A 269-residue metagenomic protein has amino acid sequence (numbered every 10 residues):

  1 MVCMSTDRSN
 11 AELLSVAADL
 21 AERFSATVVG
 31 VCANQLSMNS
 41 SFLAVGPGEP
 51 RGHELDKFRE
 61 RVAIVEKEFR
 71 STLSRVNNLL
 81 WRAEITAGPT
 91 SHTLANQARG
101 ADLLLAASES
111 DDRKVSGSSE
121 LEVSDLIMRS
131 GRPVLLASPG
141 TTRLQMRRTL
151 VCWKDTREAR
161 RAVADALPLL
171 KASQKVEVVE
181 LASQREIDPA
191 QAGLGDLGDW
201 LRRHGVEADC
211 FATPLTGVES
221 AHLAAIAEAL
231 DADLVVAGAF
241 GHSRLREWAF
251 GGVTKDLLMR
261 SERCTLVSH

Functional and structural regions predicted by a protein language model:
M1-P50, R129, Q145-T213: Small/aliphatic-rich secondary-structure junction motif
G30, W81-I85, L136, V178 (+2 more regions): A structural preference for short, hydrophobic beta-strand core positions in alpha/beta folds
C32, S108-E109, E180, G238-F240 (+1 more regions): Short secondary-structure boundary segments
P50-I64: A short acidic, glycine-rich active-site loop that binds or catalyzes chemistry on phosphate/adenosine moieties
S71-L104, R203-V235, G241-R244, K255 (+1 more regions): Structural beta-alpha unit
L80-P139: Hydrophobic alpha-helical segments and helix pairs
A106-D125, G238-M259: Glycine-rich, Arg-bearing micro-motifs that act as flexible, cationic patches
V134, M259-H269: Short, flexible loop segments at boundaries between secondary-structure elements
